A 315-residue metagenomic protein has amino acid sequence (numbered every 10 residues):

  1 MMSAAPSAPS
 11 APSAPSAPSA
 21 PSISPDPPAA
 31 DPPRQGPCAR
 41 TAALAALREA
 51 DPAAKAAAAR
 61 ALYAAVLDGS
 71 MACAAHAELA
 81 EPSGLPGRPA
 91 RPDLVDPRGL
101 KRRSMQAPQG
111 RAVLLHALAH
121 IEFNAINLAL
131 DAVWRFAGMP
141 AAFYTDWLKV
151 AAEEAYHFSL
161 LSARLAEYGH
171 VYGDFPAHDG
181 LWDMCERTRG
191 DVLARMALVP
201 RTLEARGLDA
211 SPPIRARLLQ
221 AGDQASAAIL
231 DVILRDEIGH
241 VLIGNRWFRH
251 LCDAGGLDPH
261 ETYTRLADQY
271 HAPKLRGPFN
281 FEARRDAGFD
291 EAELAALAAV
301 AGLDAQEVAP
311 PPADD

Functional and structural regions predicted by a protein language model:
M2-A8, S19-D315: Non-heme di-metal
S10-S13: Mixed-charge (Asp/Glu-Lys/Arg
